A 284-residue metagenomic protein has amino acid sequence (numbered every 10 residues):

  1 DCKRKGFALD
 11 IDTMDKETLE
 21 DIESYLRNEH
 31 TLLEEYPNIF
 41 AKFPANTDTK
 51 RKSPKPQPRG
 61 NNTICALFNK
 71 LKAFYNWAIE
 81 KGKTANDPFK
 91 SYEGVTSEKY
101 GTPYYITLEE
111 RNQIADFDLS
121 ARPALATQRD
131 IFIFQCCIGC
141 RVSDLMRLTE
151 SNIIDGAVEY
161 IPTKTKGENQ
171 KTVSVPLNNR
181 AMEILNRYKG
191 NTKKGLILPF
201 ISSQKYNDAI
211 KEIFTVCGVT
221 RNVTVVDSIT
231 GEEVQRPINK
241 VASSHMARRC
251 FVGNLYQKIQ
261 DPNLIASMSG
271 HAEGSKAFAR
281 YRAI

Functional and structural regions predicted by a protein language model:
D1-T102, F117-A121, K193: N-terminal core-binding DNA-recognition domain of tyrosine recombinases/integrases
D12, T84-N86, S97-D116, G167-N179: DNA breakage-rejoining catalytic core of tyrosine-based enzymes
L71, I131-F132, S143-L148, I265: Alpha-helix N-cap/helix-start motif at helix boundaries, enriched for small hydrophobics
N76-D87, Q135-A157: Short, charged phosphate-coordinating catalytic segments
G94, I138, R147-R187: Conserved tyrosine-mediated DNA breakage-rejoining catalytic core shared by Y-recombinases
S120-R122, N191-L196, K211-S267, H271: Short, basic (Lys/Arg/His-rich) helix/loop patches that form interaction surfaces in the mid-to-C-terminal regions
R147-I153, Y256-K258, A266-E273, R280-I284: A short, basic/aromatic helix-end/turn motif that makes direct DNA contacts
P162-K166, S203-Y206, S269-I284: Catalytic-site neighborhood detector that most strongly recognizes the C-terminal catalytic loop/helix of tyrosine
